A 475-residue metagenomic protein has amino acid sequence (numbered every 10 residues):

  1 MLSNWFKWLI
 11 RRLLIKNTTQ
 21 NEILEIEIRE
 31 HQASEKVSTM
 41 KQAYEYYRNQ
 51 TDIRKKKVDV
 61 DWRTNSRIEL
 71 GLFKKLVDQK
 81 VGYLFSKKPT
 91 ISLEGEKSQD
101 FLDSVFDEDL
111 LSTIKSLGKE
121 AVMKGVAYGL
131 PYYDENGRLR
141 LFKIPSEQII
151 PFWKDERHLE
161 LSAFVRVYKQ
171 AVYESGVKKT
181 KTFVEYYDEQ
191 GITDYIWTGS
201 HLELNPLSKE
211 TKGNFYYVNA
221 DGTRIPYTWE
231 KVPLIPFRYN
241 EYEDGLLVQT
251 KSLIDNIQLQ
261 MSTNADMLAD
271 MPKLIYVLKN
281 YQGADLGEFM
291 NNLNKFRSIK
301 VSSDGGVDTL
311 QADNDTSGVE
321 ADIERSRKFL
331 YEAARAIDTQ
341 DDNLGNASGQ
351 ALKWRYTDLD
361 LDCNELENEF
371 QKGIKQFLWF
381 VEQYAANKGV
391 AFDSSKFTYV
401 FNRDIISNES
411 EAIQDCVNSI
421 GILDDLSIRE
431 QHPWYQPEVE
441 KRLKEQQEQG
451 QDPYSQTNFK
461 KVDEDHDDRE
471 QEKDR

Functional and structural regions predicted by a protein language model:
M1-I144, E470-R475: Extended, helix-rich architectural segments
Q50, R54, E108-T113, A121-Y128 (+7 more regions): Short secondary-structure junctions and interdomain/linker hinges
G95-L102, G306-D308, W354-Y356: A short, surface-exposed helix-loop junction/capping segment
K97-S98, V105-I114, A121, Q249 (+5 more regions): Short amphipathic alpha-helical segments
G118-M123, D155-R157, E174-G176, A265-L268: A general structural signal for short secondary-structure junctions and capping/turn motifs
Y128-F237: Extended, regular secondary-structure scaffolds
N214-A347: Extended, charged amphipathic alpha-helical segments
D285-K295, G318-A321, R325-R475: C-terminal helix-loop subdomains that flank or include functional centers
